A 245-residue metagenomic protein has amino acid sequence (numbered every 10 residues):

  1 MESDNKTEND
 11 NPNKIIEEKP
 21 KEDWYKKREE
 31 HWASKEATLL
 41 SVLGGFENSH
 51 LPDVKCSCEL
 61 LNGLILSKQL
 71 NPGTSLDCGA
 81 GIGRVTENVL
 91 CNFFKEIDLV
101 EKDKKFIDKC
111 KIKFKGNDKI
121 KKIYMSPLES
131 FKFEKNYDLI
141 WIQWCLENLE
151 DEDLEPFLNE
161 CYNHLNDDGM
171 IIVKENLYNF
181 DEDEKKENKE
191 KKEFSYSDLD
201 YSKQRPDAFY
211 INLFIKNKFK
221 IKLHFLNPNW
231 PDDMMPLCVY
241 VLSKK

Functional and structural regions predicted by a protein language model:
M1-K132, L149-P156, E160, M170-K245: Class I (Rossmann-like) S-adenosyl-L-methionine-dependent methyltransferase catalytic domain, capturing the SAM-binding
W141: A conserved beta-strand element that flanks and buttresses the S-adenosyl-L-methionine
W144-N148: Short catalytic micro-motifs in class I SAM-dependent methyltransferases
